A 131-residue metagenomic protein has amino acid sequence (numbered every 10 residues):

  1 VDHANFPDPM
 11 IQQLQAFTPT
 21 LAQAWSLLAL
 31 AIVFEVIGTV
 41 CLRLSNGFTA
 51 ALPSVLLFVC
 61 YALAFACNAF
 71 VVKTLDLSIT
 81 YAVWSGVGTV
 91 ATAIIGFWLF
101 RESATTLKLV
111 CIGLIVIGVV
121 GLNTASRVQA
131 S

Functional and structural regions predicted by a protein language model:
D2-S131: Polytopic alpha-helical membrane proteins, predominantly small-molecule transporters/carriers
